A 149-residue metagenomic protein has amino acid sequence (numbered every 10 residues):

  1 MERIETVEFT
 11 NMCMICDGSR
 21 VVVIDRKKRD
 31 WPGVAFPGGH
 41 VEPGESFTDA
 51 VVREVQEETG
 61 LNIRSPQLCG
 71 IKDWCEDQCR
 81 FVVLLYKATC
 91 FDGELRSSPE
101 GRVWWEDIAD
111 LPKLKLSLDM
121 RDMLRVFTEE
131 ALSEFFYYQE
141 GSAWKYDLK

Functional and structural regions predicted by a protein language model:
M1-V21, P37: Conserved N-terminal beta-strand and adjoining loop/helix that marks the start of the Nudix/MutT-like hydrolase domain
E8, C16, F36, I63 (+1 more regions): Short connector loops at helix/strand junctions that flank enzyme active sites, especially segments positioning acidic
I15, L85-T89, D107: Short, well-ordered beta-strand micro-motif
R20-Q56, W144-K149: Conserved Nudix-box catalytic region and its N-terminal flanking loop in Nudix hydrolases and closely related
L61-G70: A short coil-to-beta-strand element that immediately follows conserved catalytic motifs
W74-E94, M123-F127, A131: Active-site-adjacent beta-strand/loop module that shapes the phosphate/pyrophosphate-binding cleft
R96-T128, D147-L148: NUDIX/MutT-family hydrolases
V126-K149: Charged phosphate-binding loop/patch that engages nucleotide di/tri-phosphates or the phosphate backbone of nucleic
